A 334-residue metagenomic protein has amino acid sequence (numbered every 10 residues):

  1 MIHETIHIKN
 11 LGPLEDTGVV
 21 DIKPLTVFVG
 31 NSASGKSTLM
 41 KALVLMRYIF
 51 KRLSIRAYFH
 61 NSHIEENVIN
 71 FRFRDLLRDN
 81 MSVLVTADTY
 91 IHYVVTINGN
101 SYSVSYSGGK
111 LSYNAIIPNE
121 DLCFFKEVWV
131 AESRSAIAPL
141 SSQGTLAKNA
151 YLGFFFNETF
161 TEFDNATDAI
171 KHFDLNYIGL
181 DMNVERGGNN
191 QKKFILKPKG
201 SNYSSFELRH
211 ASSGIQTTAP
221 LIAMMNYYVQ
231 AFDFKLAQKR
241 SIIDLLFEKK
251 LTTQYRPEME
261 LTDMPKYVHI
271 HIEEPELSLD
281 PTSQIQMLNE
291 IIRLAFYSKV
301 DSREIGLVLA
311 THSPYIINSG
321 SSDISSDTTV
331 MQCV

Functional and structural regions predicted by a protein language model:
M1-V44: Pre-Walker A-like glycine/lysine-rich segment at the N-terminus of P-loop NTPase domains
T5-H7, R47-H269, Y297-K299: Phosphate-coordinating catalytic segments in nucleotide- and nucleic-acid-processing enzymes
D21-I22, P265-K266, S302-E304: Short loop/turn elements that form and flank the Walker-type P-loop nucleotide-binding site in RecA-like NTPase cores
L25-V27, E127, H269-H271, G306: Residue-level preference for the first positions of well-ordered beta-strands
M40-V44, L221, M287-L288: Motif I (Walker A/P-loop) of helicase-class P-loop NTPases
E273-P275: Walker B catalytic acidic pair
T282-V334: C-terminal lobe/lid and adjacent interdomain/linker elements of RecA-like ASCE P-loop ATPase modules
